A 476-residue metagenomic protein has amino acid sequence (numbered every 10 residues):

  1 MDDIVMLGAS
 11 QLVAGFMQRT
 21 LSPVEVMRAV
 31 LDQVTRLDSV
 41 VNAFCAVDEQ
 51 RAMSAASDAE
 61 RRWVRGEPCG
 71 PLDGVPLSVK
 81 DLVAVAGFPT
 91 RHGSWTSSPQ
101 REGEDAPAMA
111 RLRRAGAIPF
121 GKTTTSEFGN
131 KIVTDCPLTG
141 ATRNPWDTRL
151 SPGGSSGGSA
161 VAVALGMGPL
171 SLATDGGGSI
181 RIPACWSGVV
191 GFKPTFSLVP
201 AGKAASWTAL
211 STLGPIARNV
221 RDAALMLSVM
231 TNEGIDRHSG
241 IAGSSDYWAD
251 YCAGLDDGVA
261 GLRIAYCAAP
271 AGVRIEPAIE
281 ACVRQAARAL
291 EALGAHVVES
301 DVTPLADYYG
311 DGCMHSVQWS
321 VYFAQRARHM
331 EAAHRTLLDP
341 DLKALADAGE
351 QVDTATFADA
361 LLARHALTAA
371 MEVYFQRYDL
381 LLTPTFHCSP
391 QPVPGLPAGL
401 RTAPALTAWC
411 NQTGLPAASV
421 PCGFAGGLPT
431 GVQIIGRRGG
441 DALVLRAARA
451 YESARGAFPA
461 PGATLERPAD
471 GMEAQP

Functional and structural regions predicted by a protein language model:
M1-M53, A292-G294, E350-Q351, A460-P476: An N-terminal boundary/leader segment
Q11-M17, S57, R326-Q412, P459-Q475: Serine-dependent amide/ester hydrolase catalytic core
T20-R28, V34-S97: N-terminal, positively charged, Ser/Thr/Ala/Gly-biased leader segments that form transit/presequence-like amphipathic
P23-R28, S57, D250, P277-V302 (+2 more regions): Acyltransferase
V30, A52, G74, K80 (+6 more regions): Conserved hydrophobic/aromatic pocket- or pore-lining residues that grip, position, or stack substrates in active sites
R36, R114, A164-P270, R284-L293 (+3 more regions): Structural helix-boundary/capping segments
L72-H92, D256-A268, V317-E372, S419-P429: Short helix-loop capping/hinge segments that flank enzyme active sites or metal/cofactor-binding pockets
L72-L213, C267-A269, T383-A398: Short glycine/serine-rich loop/turn segments
